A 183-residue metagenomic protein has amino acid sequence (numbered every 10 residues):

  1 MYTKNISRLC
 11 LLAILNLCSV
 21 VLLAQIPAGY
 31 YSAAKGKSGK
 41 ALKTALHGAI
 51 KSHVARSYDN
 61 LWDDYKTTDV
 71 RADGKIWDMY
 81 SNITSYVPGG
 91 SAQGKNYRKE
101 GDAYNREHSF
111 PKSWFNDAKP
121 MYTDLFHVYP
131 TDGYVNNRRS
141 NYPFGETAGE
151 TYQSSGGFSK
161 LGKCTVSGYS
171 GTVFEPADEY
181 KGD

Functional and structural regions predicted by a protein language model:
M1-I14: Bacterial N-terminal signal peptides that target proteins for export
A24-S85: N-terminal module-boundary/linker segments of secreted carbohydrate-active enzymes
D59-T68, S91-R98, P176: Intrinsically disordered, low-complexity boundary segments flanking structured domains
I76-N96, A103, D132: Short cysteine-rich loop/turn motifs with clustered Cys
G94-D183: Domain-level detector of nuclease and nuclease-like folds in predominantly extracellular/periplasmic contexts
